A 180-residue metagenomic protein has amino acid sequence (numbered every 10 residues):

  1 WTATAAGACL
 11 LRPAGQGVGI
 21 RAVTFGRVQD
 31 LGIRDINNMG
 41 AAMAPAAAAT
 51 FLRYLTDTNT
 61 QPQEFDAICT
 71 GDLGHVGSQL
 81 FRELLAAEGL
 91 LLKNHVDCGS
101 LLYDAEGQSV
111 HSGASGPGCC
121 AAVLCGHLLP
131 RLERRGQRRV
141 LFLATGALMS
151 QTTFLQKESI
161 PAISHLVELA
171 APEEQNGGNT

Functional and structural regions predicted by a protein language model:
W1-L52, D57, N94-S100, E106 (+2 more regions): Condensing-enzyme catalytic core mediating Claisen C-C bond formation in acyl metabolism
A8-A14, S115-R135: Active-site-proximal alpha-helical scaffold in enzymes
M43, P62, A67-Q79: A structural signal for small-residue-enriched, beta-sheet-centric alpha/beta enzyme cores and oligomeric scaffold folds
T50-E64, R131-L132: Phosphate/pyrophosphate-binding loops at sites that engage ATP/ADP/AMP, CoA/4′-phosphopantetheine, polyphosphate
L73-E88, T152-S159: Short glycine/threonine-rich loop-to-helix capping motif typified by GTGT followed within a few residues by an Asp-Pro
A86-V123: Conserved catalytic cysteine-centered active-site region of acyl-thioester-dependent Claisen-condensing enzymes
L124-L129, R135-L143, L148-T153: Hydrophobic alpha/beta core scaffold segments
